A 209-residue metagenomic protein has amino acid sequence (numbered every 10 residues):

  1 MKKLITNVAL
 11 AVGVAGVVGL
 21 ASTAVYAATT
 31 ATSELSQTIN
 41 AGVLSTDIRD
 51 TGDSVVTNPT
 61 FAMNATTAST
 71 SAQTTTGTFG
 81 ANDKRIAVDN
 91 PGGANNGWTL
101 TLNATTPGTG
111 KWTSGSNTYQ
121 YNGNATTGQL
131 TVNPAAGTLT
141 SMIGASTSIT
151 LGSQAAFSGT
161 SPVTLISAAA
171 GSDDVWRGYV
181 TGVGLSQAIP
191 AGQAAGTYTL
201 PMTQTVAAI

Functional and structural regions predicted by a protein language model:
L4-N7, V25-I209: Signature of Gram-negative chaperone-usher
T6-A15: Sec-dependent N-terminal signal peptides
G16-Y26: C-terminal segment of classical bacterial N-terminal signal peptides
